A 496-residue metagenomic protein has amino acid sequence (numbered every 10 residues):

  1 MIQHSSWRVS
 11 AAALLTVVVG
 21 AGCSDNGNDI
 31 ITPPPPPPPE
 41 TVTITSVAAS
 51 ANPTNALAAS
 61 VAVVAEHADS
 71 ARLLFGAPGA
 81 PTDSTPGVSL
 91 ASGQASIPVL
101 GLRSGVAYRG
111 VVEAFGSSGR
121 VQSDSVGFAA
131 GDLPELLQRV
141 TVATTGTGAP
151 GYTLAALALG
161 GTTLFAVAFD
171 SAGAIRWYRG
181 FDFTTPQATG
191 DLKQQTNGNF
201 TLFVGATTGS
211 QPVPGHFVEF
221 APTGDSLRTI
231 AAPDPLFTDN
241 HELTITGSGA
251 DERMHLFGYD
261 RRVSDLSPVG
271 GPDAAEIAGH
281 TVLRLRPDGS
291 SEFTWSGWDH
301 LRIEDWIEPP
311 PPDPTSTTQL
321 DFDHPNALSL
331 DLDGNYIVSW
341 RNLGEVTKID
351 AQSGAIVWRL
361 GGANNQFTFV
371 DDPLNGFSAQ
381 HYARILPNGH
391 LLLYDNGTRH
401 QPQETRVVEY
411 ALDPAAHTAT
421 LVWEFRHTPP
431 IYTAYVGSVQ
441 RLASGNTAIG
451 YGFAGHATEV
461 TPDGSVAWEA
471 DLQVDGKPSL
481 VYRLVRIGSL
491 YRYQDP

Functional and structural regions predicted by a protein language model:
M1-A11: Bacterial N-terminal signal peptides that target proteins for export
A12-T16: Hydrophobic helical h-region of N-terminal Sec-dependent signal peptides in bacterial secretory/periplasmic proteins
V17-A49: Bacterial Sec-dependent N-terminal signal peptides
E40-T43, S50-N55, A107, E113-P496: Histidine-/acidic-rich catalytic cores in large beta-rich domains
N55-V61: Structural beta-strand segments of beta-rich domains
A62-V64, S89, P98-G101, G127-A129: Generic structural detector for well-ordered beta-strands
A65-S70: Short proline/glycine-enriched turn/loop motifs at strand-loop junctions of beta-rich domains
R72-G105, S117: Recognizes extended acidic, P/S/T-rich segments that occur within or adjacent to Ig-like beta-sandwich modules
